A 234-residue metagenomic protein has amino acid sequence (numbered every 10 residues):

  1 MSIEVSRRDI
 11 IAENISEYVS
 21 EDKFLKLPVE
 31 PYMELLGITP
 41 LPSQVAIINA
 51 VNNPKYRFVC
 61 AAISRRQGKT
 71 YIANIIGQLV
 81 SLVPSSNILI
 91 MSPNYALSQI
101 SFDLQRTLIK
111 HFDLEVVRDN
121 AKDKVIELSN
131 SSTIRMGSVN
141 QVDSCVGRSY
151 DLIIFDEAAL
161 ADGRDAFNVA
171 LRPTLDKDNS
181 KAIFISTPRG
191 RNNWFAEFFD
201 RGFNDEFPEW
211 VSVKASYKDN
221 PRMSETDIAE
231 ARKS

Functional and structural regions predicted by a protein language model:
S2-S234: Phosphate/NTP-binding elements of NTP-utilizing enzymes
